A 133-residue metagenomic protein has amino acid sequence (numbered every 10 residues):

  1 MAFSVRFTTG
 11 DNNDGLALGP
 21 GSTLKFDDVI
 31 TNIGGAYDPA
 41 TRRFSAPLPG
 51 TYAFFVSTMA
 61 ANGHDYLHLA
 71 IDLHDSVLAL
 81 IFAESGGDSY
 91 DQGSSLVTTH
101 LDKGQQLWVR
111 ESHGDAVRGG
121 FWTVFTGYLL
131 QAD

Functional and structural regions predicted by a protein language model:
M1-D133: Extracellular jelly-roll beta-sandwich "head" domains, especially the C-terminal globular C1q domain
